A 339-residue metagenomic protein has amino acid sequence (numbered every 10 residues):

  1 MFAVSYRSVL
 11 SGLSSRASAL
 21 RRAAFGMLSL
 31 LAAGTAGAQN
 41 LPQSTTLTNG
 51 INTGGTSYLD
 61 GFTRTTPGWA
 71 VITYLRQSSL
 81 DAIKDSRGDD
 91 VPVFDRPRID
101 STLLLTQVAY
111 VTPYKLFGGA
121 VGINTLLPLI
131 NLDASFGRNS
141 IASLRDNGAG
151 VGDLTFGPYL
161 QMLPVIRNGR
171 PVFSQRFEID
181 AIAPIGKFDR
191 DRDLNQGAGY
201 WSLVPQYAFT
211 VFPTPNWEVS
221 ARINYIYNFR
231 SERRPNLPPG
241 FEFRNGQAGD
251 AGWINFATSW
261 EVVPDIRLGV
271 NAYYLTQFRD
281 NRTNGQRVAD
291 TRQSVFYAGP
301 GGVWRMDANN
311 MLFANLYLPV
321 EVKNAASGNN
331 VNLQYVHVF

Functional and structural regions predicted by a protein language model:
M1-T46: Cleavable N-terminal export/targeting peptides
N40-G50, Q77-L103, S143-D146, R190-N195: Surface-exposed strand-loop-strand hairpins of Gram-negative outer-membrane beta-barrel proteins
T45-N49, V71-S79, I123-L129, F177-A183 (+4 more regions): Transmembrane beta-barrel strands of outer-membrane/channel proteins
L59-G68, L80, P113-V121, P164-S174 (+3 more regions): Short loop/turn motifs that connect adjacent beta-strands in outer-membrane beta-barrel proteins
D60-G61, T73, T106-Y110, F156-M162 (+6 more regions): Residues on the lipid-exposed face of transmembrane beta-strands in outer-membrane beta-barrel proteins
R76, K84-P92, E232-F339: Outer membrane beta-barrel transmembrane domains
R98-T106, G148-F156, F173, G197-L203 (+3 more regions): Residues that define the transmembrane beta-barrel architecture of outer-membrane proteins
V172, E178-A183, D189-T283: Detector for outer-membrane/organellar transmembrane beta-barrel domains, recognizing the amphipathic beta-strand
